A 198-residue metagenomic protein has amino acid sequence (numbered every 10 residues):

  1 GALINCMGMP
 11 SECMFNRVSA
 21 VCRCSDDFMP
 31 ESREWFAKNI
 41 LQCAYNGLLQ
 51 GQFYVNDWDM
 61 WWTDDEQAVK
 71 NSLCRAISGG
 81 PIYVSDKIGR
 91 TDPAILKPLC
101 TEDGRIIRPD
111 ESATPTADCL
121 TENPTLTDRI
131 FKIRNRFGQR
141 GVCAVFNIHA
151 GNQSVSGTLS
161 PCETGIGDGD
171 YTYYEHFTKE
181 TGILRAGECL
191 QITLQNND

Functional and structural regions predicted by a protein language model:
A2-A94, E111-P115, E122: Glycan-recognition surfaces
S11, G151, K179-T181: Surface-exposed, flexible loop/turn segments at secondary-structure boundaries
R23, S78, I82, T101-G104 (+2 more regions): Hydrophobic alpha-helix feature that most strongly marks membrane-spanning transmembrane helices and their immediate
R75-S78, Y83, L120-G167, D198: Carbohydrate-binding surface patches
I95-R108: Extended substrate-binding grooves/exosites of carbohydrate-active enzymes
I107-P115, Y171-H176: A generic structural motif
D170-E188: Solvent-exposed beta-strand/loop surfaces of large extracellular or lumenal domains
L184-D198: C-terminal beta-strand-rich structural cap/linker in extracellular carbohydrate-active enzymes
